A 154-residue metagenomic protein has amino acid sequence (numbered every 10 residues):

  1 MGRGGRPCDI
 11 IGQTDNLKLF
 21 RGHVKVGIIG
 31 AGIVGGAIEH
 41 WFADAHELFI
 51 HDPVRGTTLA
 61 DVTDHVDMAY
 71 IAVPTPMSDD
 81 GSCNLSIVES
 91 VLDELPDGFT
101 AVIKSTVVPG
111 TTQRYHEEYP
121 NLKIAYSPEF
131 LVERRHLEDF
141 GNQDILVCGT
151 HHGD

Functional and structural regions predicted by a protein language model:
G4, D9, N16-D64: NAD(P)+-binding Rossmann beta1-loop-alpha1 motif at the extreme N-terminus of oxidoreductases
D15-N16, F20-G22, A45, H116-A125 (+2 more regions): Internal alpha-helical scaffold of NAD(P)-dependent oxidoreductase catalytic cores
P53, K104-T106, G149-H152: Structural motif
G56-A60, P109-Q113, G153-D154: Short, charged/polar "capping" segments at the starts of alpha-helices and the immediately preceding loops
D64-H65, D97, N142: Alpha-helix C-terminal capping/helix-to-coil transition sites in glycosyltransferase folds
M68, P76-R135: Rossmann-like NAD(P)(H) cofactor-binding subdomain of soluble oxidoreductases
M68-A72, V147: Structural motif
